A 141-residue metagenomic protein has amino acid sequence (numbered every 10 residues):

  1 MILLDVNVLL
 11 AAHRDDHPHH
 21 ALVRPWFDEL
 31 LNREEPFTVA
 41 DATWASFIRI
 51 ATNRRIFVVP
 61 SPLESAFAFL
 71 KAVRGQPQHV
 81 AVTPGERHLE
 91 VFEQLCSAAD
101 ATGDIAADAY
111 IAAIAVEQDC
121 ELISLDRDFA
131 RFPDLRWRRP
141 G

Functional and structural regions predicted by a protein language model:
M1, A112-G141: Acidic, PIN/NYN-like endoribonuclease modules and their adjacent C-terminal/linker elements
M1-V39, R54-A68: Short, well-structured N-terminal submotif of metal-dependent ribonuclease cores
D5, A40, G103-I105, D126 (+1 more regions): Histidine- and aromatic-rich ligand-binding microenvironments
V8, T43, R87-H88, Y110-I111 (+1 more regions): Alpha-helix capping/helix-boundary segments
L31, R74, V116: Anion (oxyanion) recognition and catalysis
R54-F57, A99-D100, R139-G141: Short, hinge-like loop/turn segments at secondary-structure boundaries
Q78-I123: Active-site neighborhoods of divalent-metal-dependent phosphate/nucleic-acid chemistry enzymes
